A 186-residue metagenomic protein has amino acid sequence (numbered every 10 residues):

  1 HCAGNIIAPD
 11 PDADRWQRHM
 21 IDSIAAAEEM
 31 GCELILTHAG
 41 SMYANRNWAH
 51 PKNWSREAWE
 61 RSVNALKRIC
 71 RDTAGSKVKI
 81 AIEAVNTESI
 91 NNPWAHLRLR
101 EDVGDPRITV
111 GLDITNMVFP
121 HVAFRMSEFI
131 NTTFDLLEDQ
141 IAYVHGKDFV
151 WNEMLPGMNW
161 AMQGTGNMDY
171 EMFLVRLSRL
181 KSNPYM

Functional and structural regions predicted by a protein language model:
C2, H38, M162-G164: Short glycine/serine/threonine-biased micro-segments
A3-I6, M42-N45, M117-V118, W151-E153: Conserved radical SAM core fold
I6-V110: Active-site acidic/histidine proton-transfer and metal-coordination neighborhood in alpha/beta enzyme cores
D14-A25, A123-F134, Y170: Short, acidic/polar
A27, C32, I141, S182-N183: A structural motif
N64-N167, V175: Acidic/histidine-rich catalytic cores of soluble enzymes
G166-L180, P184-M186: H/E-rich (His + Asp/Glu) clusters that bind or coordinate divalent metals
